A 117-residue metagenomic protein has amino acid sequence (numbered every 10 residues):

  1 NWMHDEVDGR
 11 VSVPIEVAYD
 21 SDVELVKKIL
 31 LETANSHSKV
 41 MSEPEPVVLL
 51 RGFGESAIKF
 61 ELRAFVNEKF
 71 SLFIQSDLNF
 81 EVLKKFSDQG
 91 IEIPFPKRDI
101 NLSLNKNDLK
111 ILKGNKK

Functional and structural regions predicted by a protein language model:
W2-H4, V17-S21, L25, L31 (+2 more regions): Solvent-exposed, non-transmembrane regulatory segments of membrane-associated proteins
D8-S12, L25-K28: Cytosolic catalytic headpiece of P-type ATPases
